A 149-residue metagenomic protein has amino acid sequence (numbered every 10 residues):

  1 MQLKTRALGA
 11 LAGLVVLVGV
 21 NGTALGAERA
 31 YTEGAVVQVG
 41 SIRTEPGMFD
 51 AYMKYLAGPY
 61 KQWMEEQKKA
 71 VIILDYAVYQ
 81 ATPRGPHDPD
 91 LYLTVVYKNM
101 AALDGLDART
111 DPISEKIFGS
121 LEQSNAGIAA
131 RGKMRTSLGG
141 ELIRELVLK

Functional and structural regions predicted by a protein language model:
M1-A12: Bacterial N-terminal signal peptides that target proteins for export
V16-A24: C-terminal segment of classical bacterial N-terminal signal peptides
L25-A30, Y79-T82: Short beta-strand/turn micro-motifs at beta-sheet edges
E28-Y31, E66-L74, T94-R144: An amphipathic, aromatic/His-enriched active-site/gating alpha helix that lines ligand/cofactor pockets
T32-P46, L91: Acidic/histidine-rich, surface-exposed loop or edge segments in extracytoplasmic proteins
M48-D75: Short amphipathic alpha-helical segments
Y52-K54, D88-D90, D104-A108: Short, solvent-exposed loop/turn and secondary-structure capping segments
T82-T94: Charged, often glycine-rich, active-site loop that binds/positions anionic groups
